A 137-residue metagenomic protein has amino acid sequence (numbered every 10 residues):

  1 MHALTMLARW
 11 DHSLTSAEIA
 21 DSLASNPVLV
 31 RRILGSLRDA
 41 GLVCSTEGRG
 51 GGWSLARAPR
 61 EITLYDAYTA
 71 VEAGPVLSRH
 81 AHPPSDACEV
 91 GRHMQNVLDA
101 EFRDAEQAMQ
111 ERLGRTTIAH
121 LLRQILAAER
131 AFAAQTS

Functional and structural regions predicted by a protein language model:
M1-S25, S54: N-terminal helix-turn-helix DNA-binding core of bacterial DNA-binding proteins
L4, L34-G35: Short, hydrophobic-biased segments on the C-terminal half of alpha helices that form "recognition helices"
T15-S16, L55, E72, H82 (+1 more regions): Solvent-exposed interaction patches of small proteins and small membrane subunits
D21, R38-D39: Alpha-helical residues within the helix-turn-helix
A40-A56: Beta-hairpin "wing" of winged helix-turn-helix
P59-P84, F102-Q107: Conserved segment of winged-helix/HTH DNA-binding domains
H82-S137: C-terminal regulatory/oligomerization modules of transcriptional regulators
